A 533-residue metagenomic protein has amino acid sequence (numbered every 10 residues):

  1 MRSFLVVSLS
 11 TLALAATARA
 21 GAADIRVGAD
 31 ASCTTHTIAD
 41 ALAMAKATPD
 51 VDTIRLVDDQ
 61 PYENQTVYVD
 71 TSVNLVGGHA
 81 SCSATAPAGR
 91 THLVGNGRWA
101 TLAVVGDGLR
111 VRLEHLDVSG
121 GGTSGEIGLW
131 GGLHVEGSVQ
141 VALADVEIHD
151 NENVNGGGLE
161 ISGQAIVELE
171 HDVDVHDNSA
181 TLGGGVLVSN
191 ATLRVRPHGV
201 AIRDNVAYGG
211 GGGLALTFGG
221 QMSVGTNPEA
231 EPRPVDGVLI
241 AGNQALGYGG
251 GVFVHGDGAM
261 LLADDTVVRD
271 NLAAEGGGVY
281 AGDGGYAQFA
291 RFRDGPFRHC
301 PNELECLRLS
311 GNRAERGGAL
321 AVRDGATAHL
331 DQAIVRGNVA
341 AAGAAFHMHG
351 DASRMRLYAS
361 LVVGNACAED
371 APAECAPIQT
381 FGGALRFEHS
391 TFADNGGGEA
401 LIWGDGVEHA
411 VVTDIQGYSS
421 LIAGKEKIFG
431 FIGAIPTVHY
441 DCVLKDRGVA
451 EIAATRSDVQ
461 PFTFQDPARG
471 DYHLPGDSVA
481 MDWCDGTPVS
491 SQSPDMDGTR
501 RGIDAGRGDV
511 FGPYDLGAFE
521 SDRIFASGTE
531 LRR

Functional and structural regions predicted by a protein language model:
T17-A43, D59-Q60, F462-G470, R533: Right-handed parallel beta-helix/beta-solenoid
D30-H36, D50-N74, G78-S83, G97: N-terminal extracellular ligand-recognition/capping segment immediately after the signal peptide
Q65, S72, T266, V322 (+1 more regions): Predominantly extracellular beta-rich ligand-binding scaffolds that present long acidic/polar faces for carbohydrate
V73-I127, V206, D236-G237, G242-Q244 (+2 more regions): Right-handed parallel beta-helix/beta-spiral solenoid domain characteristic of secreted/periplasmic
V76, R98-N151, H171-D174, H198-G199 (+2 more regions): Parallel beta-helix/beta-solenoid
G78-H79, D117, G122, E147 (+17 more regions): A structural signal for beta-strand register positions
R90-V104, S124-E136, E152-S162, S179-N190 (+8 more regions): Extracellular beta-strand/beta-solenoid scaffold signature
A453-R523: C-terminal accessory segments
